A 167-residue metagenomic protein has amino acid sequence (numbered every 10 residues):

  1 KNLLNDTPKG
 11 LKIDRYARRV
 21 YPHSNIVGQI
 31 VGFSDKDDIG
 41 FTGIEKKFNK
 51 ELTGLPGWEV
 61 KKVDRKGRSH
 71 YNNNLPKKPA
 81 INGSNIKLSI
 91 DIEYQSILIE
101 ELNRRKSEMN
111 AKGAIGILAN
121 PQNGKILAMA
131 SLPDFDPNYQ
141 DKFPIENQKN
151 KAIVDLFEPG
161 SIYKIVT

Functional and structural regions predicted by a protein language model:
K1-G83: Small/polar-residue-rich segments within soluble enzyme cores
D6-T7, M109, A130: Residues at alpha-helix termini
R15-Y16, N25, A130, Q148 (+1 more regions): Residue-level signal for pocket-adjacent positions within structured domains
Y16, Q29, A119, L127-A130: Basic, glycine-enriched DNA-binding surface that flanks or lies within the catalytic cores of DNA
S34, A128-D134: Short beta->alpha transition motifs characteristic of CBS
K78-P121, P137-T167: Active-site loop and adjoining helix of the penicillin-binding protein/serine DD-peptidase-beta-lactamase fold
